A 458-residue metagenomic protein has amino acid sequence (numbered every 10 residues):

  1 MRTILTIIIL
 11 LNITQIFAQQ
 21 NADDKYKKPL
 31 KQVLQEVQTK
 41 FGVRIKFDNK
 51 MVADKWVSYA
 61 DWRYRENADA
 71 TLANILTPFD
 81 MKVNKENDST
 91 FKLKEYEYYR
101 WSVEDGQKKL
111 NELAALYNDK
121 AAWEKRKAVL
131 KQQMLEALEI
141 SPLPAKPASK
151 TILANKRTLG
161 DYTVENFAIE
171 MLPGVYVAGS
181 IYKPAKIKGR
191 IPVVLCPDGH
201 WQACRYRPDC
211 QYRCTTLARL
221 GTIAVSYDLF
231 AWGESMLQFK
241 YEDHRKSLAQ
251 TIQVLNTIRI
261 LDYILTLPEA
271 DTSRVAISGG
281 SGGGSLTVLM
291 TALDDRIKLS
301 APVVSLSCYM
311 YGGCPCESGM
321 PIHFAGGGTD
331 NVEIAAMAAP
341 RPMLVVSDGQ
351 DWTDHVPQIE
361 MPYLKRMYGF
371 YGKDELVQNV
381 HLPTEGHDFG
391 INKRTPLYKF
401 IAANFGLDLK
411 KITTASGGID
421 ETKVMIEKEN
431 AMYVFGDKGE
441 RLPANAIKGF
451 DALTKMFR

Functional and structural regions predicted by a protein language model:
M1-K25: Bacterial Sec-dependent N-terminal signal peptides
F17-E97: N-terminal export/assembly leaders
A68, K94-Y176, S347-R458: Alpha/beta-hydrolase-fold serine-hydrolase catalytic core, especially in secreted/extracellular enzymes
A154-P208, R213: Glycine-rich active-site/cofactor-binding loop and its immediate structural neighborhood
K188-T266, S305-C316: Cap/lid segment of the alpha/beta-hydrolase catalytic domain
R190-V193, L220-I223, D271-R274, D295-L299 (+2 more regions): Loop/turn elements at helix/coil->beta-strand transitions in domains of secreted/extracellular proteins
D262-G327: Primarily recognizes the serine-hydrolase "nucleophile elbow" in alpha/beta-hydrolase and SGNH/GDSL folds
Y311-G372: The feature captures the conserved acid-bearing segment of alpha/beta-hydrolase catalytic domains
